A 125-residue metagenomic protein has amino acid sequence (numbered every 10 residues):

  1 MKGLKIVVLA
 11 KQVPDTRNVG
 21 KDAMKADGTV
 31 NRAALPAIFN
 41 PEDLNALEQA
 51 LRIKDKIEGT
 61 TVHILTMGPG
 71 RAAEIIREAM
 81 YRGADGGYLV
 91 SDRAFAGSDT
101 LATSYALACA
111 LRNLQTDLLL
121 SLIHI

Functional and structural regions predicted by a protein language model:
K2-M67: N-terminal beta-strand-loop-alpha-helix module at the start of alpha/beta ligand-binding or catalytic domains
N40-L47, A73, G97, L101: Electropositive phosphate-/nucleotide-binding environments in soluble metabolic enzymes
N45-Q49, R71-R82: Short, solvent-exposed amphipathic alpha-helices that sit in or adjacent to ligand/effector-binding or catalytic
I75-A102: A glycine-rich helix N-cap at a beta->alpha junction
A108: A glycine- and small/hydrophobic-rich beta-loop-beta segment that serves as a flexible "lid/hinge" or phosphate-binding
L111-D117: Glycine-rich phosphate-binding loop signature in dinucleotide/nucleotide-binding domains
I123-I125: Conserved small/polar residues in nucleotide/adenosyl-binding loops
